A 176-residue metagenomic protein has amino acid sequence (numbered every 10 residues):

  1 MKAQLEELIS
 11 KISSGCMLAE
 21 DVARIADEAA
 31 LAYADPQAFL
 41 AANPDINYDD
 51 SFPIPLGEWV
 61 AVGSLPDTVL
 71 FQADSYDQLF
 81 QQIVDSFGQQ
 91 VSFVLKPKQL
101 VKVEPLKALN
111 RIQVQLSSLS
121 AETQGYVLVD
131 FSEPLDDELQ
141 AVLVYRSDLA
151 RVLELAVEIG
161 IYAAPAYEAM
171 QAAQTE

Functional and structural regions predicted by a protein language model:
M1-S92: N-terminal, charge-rich interaction modules
I25-A29, Y76, Q99-E104, D148 (+3 more regions): Solvent-exposed, non-transmembrane amphipathic alpha-helical segments
P36, P53-P55, P66, P97 (+3 more regions): Proline-rich intrinsically disordered, low-complexity coils
G63-F131: Surface-exposed, low-hydrophobicity interaction/linker segments
I112-E176: Acidic, proline/glycine-rich low-complexity IDRs
